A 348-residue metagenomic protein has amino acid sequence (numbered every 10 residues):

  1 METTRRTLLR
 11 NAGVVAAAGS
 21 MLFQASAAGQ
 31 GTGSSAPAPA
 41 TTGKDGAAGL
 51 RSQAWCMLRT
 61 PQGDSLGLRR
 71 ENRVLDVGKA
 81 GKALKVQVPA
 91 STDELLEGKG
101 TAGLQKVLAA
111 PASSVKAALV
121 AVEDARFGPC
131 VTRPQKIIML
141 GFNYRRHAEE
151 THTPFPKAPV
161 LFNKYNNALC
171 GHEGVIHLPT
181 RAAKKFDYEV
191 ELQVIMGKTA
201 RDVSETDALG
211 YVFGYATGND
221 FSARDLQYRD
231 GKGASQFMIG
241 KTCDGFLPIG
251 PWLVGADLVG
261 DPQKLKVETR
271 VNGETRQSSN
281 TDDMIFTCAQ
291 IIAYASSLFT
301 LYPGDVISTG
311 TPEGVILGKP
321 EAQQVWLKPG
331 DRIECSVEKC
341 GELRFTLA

Functional and structural regions predicted by a protein language model:
M1, T7-Q30: N-terminal export signals
R5-R6, R10-A12, Q30-P159, R332-E334: N-terminal non-catalytic cap/leader segment that marks the start of a structured domain
G43-A47, C56, F127-P129, E149-H152 (+5 more regions): A generic local secondary-structure boundary/capping motif
R69, F155-H172, Y188, P329-E338: Structural signature of FAD isoalloxazine-binding scaffolds in flavoprotein oxidoreductases
T132, M139, D187-E189, Y302 (+1 more regions): Residue-level recognition of short, solvent-exposed, well-ordered loop/turn junctions that link secondary-structure
N167, G171-L226, D230: Non-heme Fe(II) oxygenase catalytic core, chiefly the N-lobe of the double-stranded beta-helix
H177, S222-A348: Catalytic-pocket segment enriched in acidic/His residues
